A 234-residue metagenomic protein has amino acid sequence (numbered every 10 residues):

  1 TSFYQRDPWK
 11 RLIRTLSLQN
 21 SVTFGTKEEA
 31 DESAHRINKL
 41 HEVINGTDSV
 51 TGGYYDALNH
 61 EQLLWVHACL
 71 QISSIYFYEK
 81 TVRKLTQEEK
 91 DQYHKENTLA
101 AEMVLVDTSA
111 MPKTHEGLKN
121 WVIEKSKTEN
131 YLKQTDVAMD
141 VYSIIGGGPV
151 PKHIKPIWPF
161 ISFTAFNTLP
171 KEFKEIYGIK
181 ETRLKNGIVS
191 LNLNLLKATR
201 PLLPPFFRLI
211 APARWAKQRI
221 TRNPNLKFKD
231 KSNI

Functional and structural regions predicted by a protein language model:
T1-I234: Mature, function-bearing regions of proteins
